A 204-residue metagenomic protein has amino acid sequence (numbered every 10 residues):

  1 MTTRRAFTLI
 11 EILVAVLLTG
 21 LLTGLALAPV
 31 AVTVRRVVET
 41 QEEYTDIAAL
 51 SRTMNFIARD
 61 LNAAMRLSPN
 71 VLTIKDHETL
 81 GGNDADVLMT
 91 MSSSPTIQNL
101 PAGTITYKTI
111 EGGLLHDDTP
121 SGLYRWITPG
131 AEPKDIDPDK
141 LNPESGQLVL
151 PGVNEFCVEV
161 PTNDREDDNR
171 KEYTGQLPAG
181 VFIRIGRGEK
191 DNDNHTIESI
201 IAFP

Functional and structural regions predicted by a protein language model:
T3-A63: Aliphatic-rich helix starts adjacent to a transmembrane/signal segment
V37, Q41-Y44, S68, D164 (+1 more regions): Secondary-structure transition/capping residues
D60, A64, Q98-P101: Anionic N-terminal interaction surfaces
L61-M89: Short, glycine/small-hydrophobic-rich surface segments
H77-G81, T96-I97, Y173, D191: Short secondary-structure boundary/capping segments within folded domains
G81-D167: Type IV pilin-like appendage domain
G146-P204: Short linear sequence signals and composition-biased patches located at protein termini or domain-edge surfaces
